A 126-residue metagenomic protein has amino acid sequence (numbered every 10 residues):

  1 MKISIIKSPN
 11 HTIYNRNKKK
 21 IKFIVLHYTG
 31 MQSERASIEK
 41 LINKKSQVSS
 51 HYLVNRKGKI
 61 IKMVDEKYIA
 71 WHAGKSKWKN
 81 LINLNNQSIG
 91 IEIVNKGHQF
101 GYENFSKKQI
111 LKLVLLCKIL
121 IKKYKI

Functional and structural regions predicted by a protein language model:
K2-K125: Active-site-adjacent loop/helix surface patches within enzyme catalytic domains that shape the substrate-binding cleft
